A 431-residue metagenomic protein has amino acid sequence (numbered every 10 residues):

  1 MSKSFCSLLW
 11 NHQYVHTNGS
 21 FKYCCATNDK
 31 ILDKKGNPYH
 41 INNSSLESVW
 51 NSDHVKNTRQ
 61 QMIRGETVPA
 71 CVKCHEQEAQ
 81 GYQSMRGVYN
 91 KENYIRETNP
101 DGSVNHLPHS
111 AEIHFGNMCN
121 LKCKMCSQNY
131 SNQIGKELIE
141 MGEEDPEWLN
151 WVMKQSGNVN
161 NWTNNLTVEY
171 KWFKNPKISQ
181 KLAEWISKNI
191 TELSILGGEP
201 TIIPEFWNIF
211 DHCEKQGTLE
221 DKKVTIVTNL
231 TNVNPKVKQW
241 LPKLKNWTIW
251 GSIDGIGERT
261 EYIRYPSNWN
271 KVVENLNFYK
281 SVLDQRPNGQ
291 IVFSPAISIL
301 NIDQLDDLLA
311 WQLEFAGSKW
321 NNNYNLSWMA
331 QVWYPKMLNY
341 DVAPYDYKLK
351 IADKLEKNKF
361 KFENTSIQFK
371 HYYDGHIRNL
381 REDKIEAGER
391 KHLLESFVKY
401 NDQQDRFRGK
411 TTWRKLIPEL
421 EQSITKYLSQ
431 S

Functional and structural regions predicted by a protein language model:
M1-S44, S48, G135-L138, K171-F173 (+2 more regions): Radical SAM enzyme [4Fe-4S]-AdoMet core and its adjacent flexible, acidic and glycine-rich loops/tails across
L8, K22-A26, T67-A79, M118-Q128: Local cysteine-cluster metal-coordination motifs and their immediate loop/turn environment, predominantly Fe-S cluster
Y14, D53-R64, L107-H114: Short, intrinsically disordered, charge-biased short linear motifs at domain edges
D29-K73: Membrane-interface junctions of multi-pass transporters
K73-S110, C119-L121, G142: Recognition helices and adjacent regulatory flanks at domain boundaries
G81-M85, S127, I134-K136: Short Cys/His-rich "knuckle" micro-motifs
P108-M118, N129-P176, K188-P204, Q216-P235 (+3 more regions): Core AdoMet radical
E205-D211, P235-L241, Q304-D306: Distinct, well-ordered alpha-helical segments
